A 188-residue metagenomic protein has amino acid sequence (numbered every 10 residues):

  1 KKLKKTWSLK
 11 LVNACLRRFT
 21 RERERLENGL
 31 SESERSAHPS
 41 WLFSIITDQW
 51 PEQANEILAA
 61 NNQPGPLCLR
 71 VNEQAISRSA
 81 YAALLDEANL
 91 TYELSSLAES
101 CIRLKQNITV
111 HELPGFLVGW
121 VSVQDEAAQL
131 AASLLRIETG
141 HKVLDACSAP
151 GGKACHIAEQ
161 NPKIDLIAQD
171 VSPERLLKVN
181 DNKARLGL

Functional and structural regions predicted by a protein language model:
K1-L188: S-adenosylmethionine
